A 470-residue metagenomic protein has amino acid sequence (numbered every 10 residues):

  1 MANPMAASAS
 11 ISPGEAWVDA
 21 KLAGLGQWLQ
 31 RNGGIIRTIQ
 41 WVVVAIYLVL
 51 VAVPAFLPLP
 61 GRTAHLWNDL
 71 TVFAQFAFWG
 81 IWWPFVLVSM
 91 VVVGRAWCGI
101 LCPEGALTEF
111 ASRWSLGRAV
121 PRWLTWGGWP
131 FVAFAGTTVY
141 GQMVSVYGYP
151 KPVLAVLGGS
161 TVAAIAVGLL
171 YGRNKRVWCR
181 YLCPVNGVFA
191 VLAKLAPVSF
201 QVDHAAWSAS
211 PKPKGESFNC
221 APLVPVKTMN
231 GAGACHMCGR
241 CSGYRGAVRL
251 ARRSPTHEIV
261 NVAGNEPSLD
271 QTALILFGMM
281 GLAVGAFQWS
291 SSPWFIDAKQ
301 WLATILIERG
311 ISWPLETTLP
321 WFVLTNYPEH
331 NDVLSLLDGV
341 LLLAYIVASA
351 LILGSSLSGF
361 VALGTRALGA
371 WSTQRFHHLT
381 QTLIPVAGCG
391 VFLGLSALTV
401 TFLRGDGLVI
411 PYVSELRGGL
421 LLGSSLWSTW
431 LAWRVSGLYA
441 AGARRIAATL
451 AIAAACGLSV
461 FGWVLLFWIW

Functional and structural regions predicted by a protein language model:
A2-G233, G243, A247-W470: Non-ligating segments of multi-cofactor redox enzymes
